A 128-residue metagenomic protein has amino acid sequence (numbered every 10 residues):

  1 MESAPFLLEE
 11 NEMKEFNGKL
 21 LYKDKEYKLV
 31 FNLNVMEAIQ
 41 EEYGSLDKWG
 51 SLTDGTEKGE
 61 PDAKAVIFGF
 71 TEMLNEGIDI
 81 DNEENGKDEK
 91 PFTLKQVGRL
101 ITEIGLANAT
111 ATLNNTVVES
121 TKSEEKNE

Functional and structural regions predicted by a protein language model:
E2-K23, E41-K58, N82-E128: Charged interaction scaffolds used for protein-protein
Y27-L29: Short, isolated positions in well-ordered beta-strands
N32: Residue-level signal for threonine
G59-K64: Alpha-helix N-cap/helix-initiation sites
A65-E76: Short, hydrophobic/amphipathic alpha-helical patches that form generic packing surfaces within helical domains
